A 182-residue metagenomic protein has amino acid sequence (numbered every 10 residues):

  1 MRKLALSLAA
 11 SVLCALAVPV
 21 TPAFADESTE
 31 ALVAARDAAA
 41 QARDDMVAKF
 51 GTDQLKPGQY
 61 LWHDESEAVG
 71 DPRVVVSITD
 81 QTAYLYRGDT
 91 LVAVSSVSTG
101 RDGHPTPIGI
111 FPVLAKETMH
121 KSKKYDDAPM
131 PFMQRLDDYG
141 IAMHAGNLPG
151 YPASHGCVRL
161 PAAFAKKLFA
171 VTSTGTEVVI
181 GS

Functional and structural regions predicted by a protein language model:
R2-F132, Y139-S182: N-terminal pre-domains immediately preceding structured catalytic cores
